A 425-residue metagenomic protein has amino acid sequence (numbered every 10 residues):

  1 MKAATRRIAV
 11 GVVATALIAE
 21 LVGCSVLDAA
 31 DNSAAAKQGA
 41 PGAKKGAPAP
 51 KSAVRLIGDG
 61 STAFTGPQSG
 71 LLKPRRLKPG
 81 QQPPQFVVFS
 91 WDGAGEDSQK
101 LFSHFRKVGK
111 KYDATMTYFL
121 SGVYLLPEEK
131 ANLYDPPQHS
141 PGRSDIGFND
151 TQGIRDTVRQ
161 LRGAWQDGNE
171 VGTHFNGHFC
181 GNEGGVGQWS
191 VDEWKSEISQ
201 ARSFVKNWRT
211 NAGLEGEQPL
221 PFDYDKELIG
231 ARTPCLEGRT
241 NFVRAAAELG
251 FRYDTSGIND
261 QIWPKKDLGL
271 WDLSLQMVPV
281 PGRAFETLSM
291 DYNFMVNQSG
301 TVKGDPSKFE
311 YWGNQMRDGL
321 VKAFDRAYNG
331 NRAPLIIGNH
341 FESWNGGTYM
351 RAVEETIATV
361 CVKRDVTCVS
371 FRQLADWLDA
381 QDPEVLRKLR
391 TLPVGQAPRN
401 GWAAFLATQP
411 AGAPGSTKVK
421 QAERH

Functional and structural regions predicted by a protein language model:
M1-A30: Secretory targeting and sorting signals
E20-A43, A47: C-terminal region of N-terminal signal peptides and the immediate post-cleavage residues of exported proteins
G46-T62, D135-T151, E217-N331, D382-R390 (+2 more regions): Active-site-adjacent pocket scaffolds in enzyme catalytic domains
R55-E170, G177-G181, N211-R244, D260-Q261 (+3 more regions): Active-site beta->alpha N-cap acidic-glycine motif
S61-G66, G70-L71, Y253-K265, L320-H425: C-terminal domain-boundary segment and adjacent tail
F102-R106, T157-R162, W194-V205, V243 (+2 more regions): Generic structural signal for well-ordered alpha-helices, preferentially at hydrophobic/aromatic core positions
N169, T173-H174, L273-Q276: Aromatic- and acid-rich polysaccharide-binding/catalytic face of secreted or lumenal carbohydrate-active enzymes
N182-Q200: Active-site cleft segment of glycoside hydrolase catalytic domains centered on the general acid/base Glu
